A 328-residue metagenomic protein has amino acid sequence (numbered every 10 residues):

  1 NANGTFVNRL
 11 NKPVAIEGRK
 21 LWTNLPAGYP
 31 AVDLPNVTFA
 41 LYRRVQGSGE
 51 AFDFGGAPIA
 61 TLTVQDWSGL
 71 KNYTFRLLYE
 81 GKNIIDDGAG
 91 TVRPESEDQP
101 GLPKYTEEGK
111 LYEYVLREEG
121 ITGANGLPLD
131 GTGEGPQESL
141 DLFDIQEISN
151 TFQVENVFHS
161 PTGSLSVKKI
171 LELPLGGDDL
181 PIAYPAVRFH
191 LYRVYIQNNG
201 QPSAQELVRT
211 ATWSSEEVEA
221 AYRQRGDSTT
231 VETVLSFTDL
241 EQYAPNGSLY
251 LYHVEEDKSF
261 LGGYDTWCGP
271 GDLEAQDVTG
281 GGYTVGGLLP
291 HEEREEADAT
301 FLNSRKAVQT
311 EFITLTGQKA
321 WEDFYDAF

Functional and structural regions predicted by a protein language model:
N1-F328: Solvent-exposed loop/turn and edge beta-strand elements of beta-rich ligand-binding domains
